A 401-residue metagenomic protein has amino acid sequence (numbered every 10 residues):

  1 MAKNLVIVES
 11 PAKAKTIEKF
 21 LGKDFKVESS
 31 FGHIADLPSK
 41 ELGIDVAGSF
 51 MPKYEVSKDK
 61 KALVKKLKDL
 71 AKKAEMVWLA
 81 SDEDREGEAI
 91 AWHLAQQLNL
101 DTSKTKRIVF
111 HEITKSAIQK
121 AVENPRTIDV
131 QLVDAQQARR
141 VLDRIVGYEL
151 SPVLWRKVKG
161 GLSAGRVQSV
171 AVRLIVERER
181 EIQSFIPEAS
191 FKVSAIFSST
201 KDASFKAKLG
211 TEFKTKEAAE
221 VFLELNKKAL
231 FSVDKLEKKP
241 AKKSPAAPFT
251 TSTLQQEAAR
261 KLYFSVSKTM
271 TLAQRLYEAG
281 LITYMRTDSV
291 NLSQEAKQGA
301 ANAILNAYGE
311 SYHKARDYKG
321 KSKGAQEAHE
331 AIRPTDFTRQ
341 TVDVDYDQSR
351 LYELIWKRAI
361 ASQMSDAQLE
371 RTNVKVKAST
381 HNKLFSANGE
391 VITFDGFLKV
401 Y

Functional and structural regions predicted by a protein language model:
M1-Q137, G210: Intrinsically disordered, low-complexity regulatory segments
K3, S49-K53, V64, P152-L162 (+4 more regions): Short hinge/gating elements
I7, S57, A80-D84, I108 (+8 more regions): Conserved phosphate/pyrophosphate-binding and hydrolysis machinery centered on Walker-type P-loop NTPases, extending
P11-A14, D24-F31, S57-V64, K68-A71 (+13 more regions): Amphipathic alpha-helical transducer elements in NTP-driven molecular machines
K26, A35-V56, A164-Q274, G309-S311 (+1 more regions): Long, highly charged, low-complexity internal segments
I113-F197, K238-K242: C-terminal or mid-to-C-terminal helical accessory/interaction module adjacent to the motor/catalytic core
D129-L132, I145, A279-L354, A387 (+2 more regions): Extended, highly charged linker/hinge segments and catalytic-adjacent loops that couple domains and form adaptable
A138-L150, V167, A195-S199, A241-T253 (+3 more regions): Core structural elements
